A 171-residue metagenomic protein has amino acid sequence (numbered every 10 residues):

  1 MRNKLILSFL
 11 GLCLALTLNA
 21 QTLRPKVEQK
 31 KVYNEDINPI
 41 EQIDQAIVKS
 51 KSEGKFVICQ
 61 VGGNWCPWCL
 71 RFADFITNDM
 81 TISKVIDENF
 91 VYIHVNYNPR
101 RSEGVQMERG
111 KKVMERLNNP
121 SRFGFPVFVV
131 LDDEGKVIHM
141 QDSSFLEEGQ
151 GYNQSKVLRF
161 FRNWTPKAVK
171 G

Functional and structural regions predicted by a protein language model:
M1-L5: Positively charged n-region of N-terminal signal peptides that target proteins for export
L7-T17: Bacterial N-terminal signal peptides
L18-P25: Boundary at the C-terminal end of the N-terminal hydrophobic targeting segment
I37-P39, I82-G110: Thiol-based oxidoreductase modules, predominantly thioredoxin-like and allied folds used for disulfide exchange
P39-V57: A short beta-strand-turn-helix
S52-P67, Y92: Short active-site neighborhood of thiol/selenol oxidoreductases, capturing the structured segment around
L70-D87: Typically the conserved alpha-helix immediately C-terminal to a functionally engaged Cys/Sec in thioredoxin-like
R116-K170: Non-catalytic, surface beta->alpha helical segment in thiol-disulfide oxidoreductase systems
